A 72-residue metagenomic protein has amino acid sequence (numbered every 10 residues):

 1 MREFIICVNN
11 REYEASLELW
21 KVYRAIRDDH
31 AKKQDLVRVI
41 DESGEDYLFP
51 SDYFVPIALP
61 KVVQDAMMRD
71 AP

Functional and structural regions predicted by a protein language model:
M1-I5: Short structural boundary motif marking the start of a folded domain
I6, N10-F49: Basic/aromatic-rich interaction segments and small domains that mediate binding to polyanionic partners
L48-P72: C-terminal structural segments of small proteins and small subunits
